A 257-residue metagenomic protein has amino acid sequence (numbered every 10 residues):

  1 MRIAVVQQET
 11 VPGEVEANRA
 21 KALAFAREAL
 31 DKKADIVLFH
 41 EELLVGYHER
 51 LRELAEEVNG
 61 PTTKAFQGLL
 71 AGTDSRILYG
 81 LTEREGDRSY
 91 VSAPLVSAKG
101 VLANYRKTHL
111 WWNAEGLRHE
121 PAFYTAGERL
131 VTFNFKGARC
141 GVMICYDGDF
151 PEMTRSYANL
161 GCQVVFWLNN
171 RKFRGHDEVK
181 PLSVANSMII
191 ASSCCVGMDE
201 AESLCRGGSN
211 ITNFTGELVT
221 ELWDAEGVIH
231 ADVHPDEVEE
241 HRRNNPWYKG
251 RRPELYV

Functional and structural regions predicted by a protein language model:
M1-V5: Extreme N-terminal starter segment of soluble prokaryotic enzymes
V6, Y105, F133, S193 (+2 more regions): Hydrophobic residues at beta-strand termini and immediately following loops that shape nucleotide-binding pockets
Q7-P12: Short polar catalytic/cofactor-binding loops
V15, R19, L23-A98, N104 (+1 more regions): Cys-nucleophile CN-hydrolase/nitrilase-fold catalytic domain and related Cys-dependent amidase chemistry that acts on
N59-L78, G148-I229: CN hydrolase (nitrilase-like) catalytic-core segments centered on the catalytic cysteine and neighboring Lys/Glu
Y79-L81, S92-L95, V131-F133, S209-I211 (+1 more regions): Short beta-strand scaffold segments in enzyme catalytic cores
R84-L160, N169, D177, E240-W247 (+1 more regions): Active-site catalytic loop in hydrolytic enzyme cores
